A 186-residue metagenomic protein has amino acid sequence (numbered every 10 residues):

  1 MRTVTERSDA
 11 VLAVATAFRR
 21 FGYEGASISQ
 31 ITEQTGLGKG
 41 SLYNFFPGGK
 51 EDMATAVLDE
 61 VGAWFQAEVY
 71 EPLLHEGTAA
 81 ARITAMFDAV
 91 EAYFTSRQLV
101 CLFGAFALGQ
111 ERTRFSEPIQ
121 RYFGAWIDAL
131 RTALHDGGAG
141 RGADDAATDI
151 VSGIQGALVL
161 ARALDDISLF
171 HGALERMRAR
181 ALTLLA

Functional and structural regions predicted by a protein language model:
M1-T5: N-terminal intrinsically disordered/low-complexity leader segments
D9, A13, A17-A56: Helix-turn-helix
A54, A81-A85, F94-E117: Amphipathic alpha-helical segments used for helix-helix packing
L58-W64: Short, basic, alpha-helical segments at the C-terminal edge of helix-turn-helix-like DNA-binding modules
Q66, R112-G138, D145-T148, G172-L182: Amphipathic alpha-helical packing segments from all-alpha helical-bundle domains
V69, L73, Q110, R114 (+3 more regions): Short amphipathic alpha-helical interaction patches enriched in hydrophobic/aromatic residues with interspersed Lys/Arg
V69-L99, A147-I150: Hydrophobic alpha-helical connector segments
Y93, L108, V151-L169, T183-A186: Amphipathic C-terminal alpha-helical segment
